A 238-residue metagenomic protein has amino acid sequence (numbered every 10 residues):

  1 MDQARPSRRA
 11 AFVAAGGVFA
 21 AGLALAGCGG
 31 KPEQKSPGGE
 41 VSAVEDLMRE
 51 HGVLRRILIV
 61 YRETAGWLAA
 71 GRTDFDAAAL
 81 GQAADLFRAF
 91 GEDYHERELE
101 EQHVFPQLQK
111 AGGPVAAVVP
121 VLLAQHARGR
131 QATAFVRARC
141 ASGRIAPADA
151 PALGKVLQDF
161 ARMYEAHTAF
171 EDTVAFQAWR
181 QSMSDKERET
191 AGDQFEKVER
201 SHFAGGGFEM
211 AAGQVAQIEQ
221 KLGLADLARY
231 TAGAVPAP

Functional and structural regions predicted by a protein language model:
M1-P238: Small-residue-biased structural context
